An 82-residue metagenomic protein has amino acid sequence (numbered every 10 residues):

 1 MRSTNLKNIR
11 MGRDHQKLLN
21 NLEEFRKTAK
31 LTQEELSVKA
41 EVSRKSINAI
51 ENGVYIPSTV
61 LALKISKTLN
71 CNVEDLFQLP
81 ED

Functional and structural regions predicted by a protein language model:
R2-T28: A short, Lys/Arg-rich alpha-helix, primarily the initiator
Q16-L19, R44, S58-L63: Short alpha-helical elements of helix-turn-helix
N20-K39, K64: Short basic helix-loop element that most often maps to the first helix and adjoining turn of HTH DNA-binding modules
L22, L36-S37, I47-I50, L76: Conserved hydrophobic/aromatic packing and binding residues within compact polymer-binding modules
E41-Y55: Recognition helix of helix-turn-helix/homeodomain-like DNA-binding domains that insert into the DNA major groove
V60-D75: DNA major-groove recognition helix of helix-turn-helix/homeodomain DNA-binding modules
D75-D82: Short amphipathic recognition helices of helix-turn-helix/homeodomain-type DNA-binding modules
